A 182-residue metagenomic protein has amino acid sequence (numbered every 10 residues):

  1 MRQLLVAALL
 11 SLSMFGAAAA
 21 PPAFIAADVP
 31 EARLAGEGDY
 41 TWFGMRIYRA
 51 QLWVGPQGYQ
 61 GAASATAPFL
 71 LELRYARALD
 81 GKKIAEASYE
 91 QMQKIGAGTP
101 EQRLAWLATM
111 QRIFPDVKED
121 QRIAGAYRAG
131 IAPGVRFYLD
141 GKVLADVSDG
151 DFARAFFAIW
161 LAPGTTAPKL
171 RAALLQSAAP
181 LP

Functional and structural regions predicted by a protein language model:
M1-L4: Positively charged n-region of N-terminal signal peptides that target proteins for export
V6-S13: Bacterial N-terminal signal peptides
A19-P182: Terminal leader/tail segments of proteins
